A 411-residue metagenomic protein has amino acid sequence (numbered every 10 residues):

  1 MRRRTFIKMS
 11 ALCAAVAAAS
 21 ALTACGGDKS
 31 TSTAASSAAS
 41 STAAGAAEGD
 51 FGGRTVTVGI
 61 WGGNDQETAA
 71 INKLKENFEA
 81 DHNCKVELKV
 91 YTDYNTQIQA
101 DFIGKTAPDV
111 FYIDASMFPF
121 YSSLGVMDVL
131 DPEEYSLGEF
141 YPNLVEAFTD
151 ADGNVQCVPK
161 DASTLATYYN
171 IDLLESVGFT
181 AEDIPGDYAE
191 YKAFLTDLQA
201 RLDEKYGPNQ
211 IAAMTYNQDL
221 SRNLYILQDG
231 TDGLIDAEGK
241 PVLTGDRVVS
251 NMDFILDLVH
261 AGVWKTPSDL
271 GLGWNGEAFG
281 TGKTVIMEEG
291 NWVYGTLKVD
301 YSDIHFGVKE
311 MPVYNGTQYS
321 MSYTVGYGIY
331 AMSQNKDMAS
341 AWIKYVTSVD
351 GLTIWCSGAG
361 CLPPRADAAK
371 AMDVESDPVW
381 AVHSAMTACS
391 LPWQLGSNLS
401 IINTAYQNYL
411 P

Functional and structural regions predicted by a protein language model:
M1-T57, D367: Short, low-complexity disordered leader/linker segments with a strong preference for bacterial N-terminal type II
S40-D50, D114-A166, K192, G207 (+4 more regions): Hinge/lid segment of periplasmic solute-binding proteins
A44-A46, Q156-K160, L165, E190-P241 (+1 more regions): Extracytoplasmic/periplasmic solute-binding protein
T55, E175, A181, A200 (+2 more regions): Conserved C-terminal helix/tail region of periplasmic/extracytoplasmic solute-binding proteins
W61, F111, F118, S221-R222 (+1 more regions): Extracytoplasmic/periplasmic substrate-binding proteins
K73-N143, D172-G178, D183-G186, A278 (+3 more regions): Extracytoplasmic "Venus flytrap"/periplasmic binding protein-like
E146-F148, S302, F306-K309, S357-N408: Long, aromatic- and glycine/proline-rich binding clefts that accommodate carbohydrate-like moieties
F194-D197, G239-S268: Glycine-centered hinge/linker elements that transmit conformational signals in sensory and ligand-binding systems
